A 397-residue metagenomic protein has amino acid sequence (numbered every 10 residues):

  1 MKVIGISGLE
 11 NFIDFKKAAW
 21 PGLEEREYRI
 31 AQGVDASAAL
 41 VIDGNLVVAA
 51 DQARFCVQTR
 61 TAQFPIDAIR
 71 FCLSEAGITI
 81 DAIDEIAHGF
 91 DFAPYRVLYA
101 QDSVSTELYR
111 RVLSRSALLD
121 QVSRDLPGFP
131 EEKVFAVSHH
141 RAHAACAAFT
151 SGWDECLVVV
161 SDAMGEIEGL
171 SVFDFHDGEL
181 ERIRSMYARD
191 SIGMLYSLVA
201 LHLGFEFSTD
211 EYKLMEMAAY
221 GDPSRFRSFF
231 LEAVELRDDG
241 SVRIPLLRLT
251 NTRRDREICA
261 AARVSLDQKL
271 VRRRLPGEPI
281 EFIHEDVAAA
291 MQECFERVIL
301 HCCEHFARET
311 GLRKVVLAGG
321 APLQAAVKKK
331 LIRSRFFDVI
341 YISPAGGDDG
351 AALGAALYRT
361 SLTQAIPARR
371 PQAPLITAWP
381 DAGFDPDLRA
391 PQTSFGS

Functional and structural regions predicted by a protein language model:
M1-S397: Short acidic/glycine-rich loops and adjacent helix/strand connectors that line catalytic pockets where negatively
